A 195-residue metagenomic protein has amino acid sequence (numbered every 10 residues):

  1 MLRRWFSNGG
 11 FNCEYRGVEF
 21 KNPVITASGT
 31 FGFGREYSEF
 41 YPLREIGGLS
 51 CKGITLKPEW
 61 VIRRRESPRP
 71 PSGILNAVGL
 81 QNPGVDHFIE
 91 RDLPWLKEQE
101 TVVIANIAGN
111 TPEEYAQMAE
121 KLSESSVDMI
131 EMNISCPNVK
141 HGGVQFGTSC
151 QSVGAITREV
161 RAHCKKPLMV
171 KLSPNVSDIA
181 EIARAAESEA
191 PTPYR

Functional and structural regions predicted by a protein language model:
M1-L2, V170: Extended hydrophobic/Leu-rich segments
L2-V103, G109: N-terminal capping/small domains of soluble enzymes
N110-R195: Alpha/beta enzyme core
